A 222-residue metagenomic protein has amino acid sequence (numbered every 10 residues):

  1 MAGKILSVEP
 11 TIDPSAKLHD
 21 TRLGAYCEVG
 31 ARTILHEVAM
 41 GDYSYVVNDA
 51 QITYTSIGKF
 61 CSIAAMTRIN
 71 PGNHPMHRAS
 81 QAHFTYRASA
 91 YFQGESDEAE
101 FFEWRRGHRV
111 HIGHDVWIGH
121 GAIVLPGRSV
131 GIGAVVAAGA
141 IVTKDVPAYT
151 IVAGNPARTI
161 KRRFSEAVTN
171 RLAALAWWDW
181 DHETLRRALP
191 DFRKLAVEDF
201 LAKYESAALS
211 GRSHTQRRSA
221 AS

Functional and structural regions predicted by a protein language model:
G3-L23, E28-R128: Flexible, glycine/small-residue-enriched loop-and-beta-strand segment within the central core of proteins
D13, A82-V124, P156-S222: C-terminal segments of enzyme domains that contribute to small-molecule binding surfaces
N73-P75, V146, R162-F164: Conserved catalytic-core motifs of eukaryotic protein kinase domains, centered on the activation segment
W117, V135, I151-V152: Short-chain dehydrogenase/reductase
H120, A138, A148: Catalytic-loop Lys-Pro-X-Asn motif of eukaryotic-like protein kinases
G131-A137, I141: A generic "structured core" feature
A148, A153-P156: Acidic, glycine-centered active-site loop in nucleotide-sugar glycosyltransferases
